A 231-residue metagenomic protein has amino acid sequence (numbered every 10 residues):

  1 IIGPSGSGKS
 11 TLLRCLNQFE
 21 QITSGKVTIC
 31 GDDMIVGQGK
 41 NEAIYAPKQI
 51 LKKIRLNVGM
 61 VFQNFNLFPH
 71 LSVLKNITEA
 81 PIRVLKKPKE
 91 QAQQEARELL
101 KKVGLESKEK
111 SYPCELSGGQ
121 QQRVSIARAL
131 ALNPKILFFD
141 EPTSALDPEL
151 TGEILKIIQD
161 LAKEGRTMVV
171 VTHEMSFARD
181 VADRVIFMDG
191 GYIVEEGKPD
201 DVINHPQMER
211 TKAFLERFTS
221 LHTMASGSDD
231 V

Functional and structural regions predicted by a protein language model:
G25-G39: Conserved ABC transporter NBD signature motif
Y112-L116, Q120: Conserved ABC ATPase signature
A131-K135: A short, proline-enriched helix->beta-strand linker immediately N-terminal to the Walker B motif in ABC-type P-loop
L137-D140: Catalytic Walker B motif of ABC-type/P-loop ATPase nucleotide-binding domains
A178-D180: A short, surface-exposed alpha-helical micro-motif characterized by mixed small hydrophobic and charged/polar residues
E196-G197: ABC ATPase "signature
